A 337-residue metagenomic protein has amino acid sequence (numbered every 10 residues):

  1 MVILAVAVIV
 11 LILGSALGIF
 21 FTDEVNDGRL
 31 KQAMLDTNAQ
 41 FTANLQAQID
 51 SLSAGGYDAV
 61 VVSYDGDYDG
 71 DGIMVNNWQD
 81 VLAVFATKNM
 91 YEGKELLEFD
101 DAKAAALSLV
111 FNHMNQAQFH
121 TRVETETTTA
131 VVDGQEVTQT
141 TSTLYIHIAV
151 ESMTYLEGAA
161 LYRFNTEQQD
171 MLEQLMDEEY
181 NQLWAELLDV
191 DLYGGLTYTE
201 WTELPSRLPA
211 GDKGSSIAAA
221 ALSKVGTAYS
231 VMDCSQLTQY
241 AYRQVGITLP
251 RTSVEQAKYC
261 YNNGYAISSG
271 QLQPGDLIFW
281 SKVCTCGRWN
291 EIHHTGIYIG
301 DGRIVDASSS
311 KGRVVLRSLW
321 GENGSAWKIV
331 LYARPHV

Functional and structural regions predicted by a protein language model:
M1-L4: N-terminal Sec-pathway targeting helices
V6-A228, G270, N323-V337: Intrinsically disordered, low-complexity, Pro/Ser/Thr/Asn/Gly/Ala-rich spacer/linker segments adjacent to signal
L222-P274: Catalytic cysteine-centered active-site loop
Y265-I267, R288-V337: Aromatic- and glycine-rich peptidoglycan recognition patches
L277-F279, I297-Y298: Paired acidic/hydrophobic, glycine-rich loop segments that form the ligand-binding mouth/hinge of periplasmic-binding
F279-W280, D306: A generic structural signal for residues embedded in beta-strands
C284-C286: Short, charged beta-turn/beta-strand-edge "cap" motif at the junction between a beta-strand and an adjacent loop
